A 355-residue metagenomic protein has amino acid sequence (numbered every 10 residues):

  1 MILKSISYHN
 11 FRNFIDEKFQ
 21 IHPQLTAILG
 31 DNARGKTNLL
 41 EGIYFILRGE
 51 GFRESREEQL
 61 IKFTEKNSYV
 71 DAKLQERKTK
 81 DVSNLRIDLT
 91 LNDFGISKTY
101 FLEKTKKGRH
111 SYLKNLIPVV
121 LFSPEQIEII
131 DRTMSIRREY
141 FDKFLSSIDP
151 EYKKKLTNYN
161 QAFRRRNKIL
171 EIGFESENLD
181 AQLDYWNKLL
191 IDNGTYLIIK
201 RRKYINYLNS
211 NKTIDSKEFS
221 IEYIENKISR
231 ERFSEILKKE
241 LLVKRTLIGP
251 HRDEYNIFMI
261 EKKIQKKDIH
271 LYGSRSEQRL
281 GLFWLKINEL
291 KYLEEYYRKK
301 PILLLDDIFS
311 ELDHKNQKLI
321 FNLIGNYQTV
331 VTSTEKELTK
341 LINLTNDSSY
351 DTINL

Functional and structural regions predicted by a protein language model:
M1-D31, F45, E177-I302, E311 (+4 more regions): Conserved NTPase motor "head" modules and their coupling/switch loops across ABC/AAA+ ATPases, GTPases, and GHKL ATPases
K36: Conserved lysine of the Walker
R48-I130, M134-I136, L145-I148, Y152 (+2 more regions): Nucleotide-state sensing region of NTPase/ATPase domains
A72, Q328-E335: Structural recognition of the conserved hydrophobic beta-strand(s) that form the central parallel beta-sheet of P-loop
F122-D215, I224-K227: An accessory alpha-helical subdomain
D306-I308: Walker B catalytic acidic pair
N343-L355: A short helix-turn-beta junction within AAA+ P-loop NTPase domains corresponding to the substrate/partner-engaging
